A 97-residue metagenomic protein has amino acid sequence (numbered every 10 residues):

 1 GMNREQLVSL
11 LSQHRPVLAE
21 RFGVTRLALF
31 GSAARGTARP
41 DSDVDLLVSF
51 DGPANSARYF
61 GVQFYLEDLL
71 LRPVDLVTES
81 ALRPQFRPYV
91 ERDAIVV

Functional and structural regions predicted by a protein language model:
G1-R26, A34-P40, D51-V97: Catalytic core of pol beta-like nucleotidyltransferases
L29: Conserved histidines in hydrophobic membrane contexts and catalytic metal-binding motifs
S42-V44: A short beta-strand element within the Helicase C-terminal
L47-S49: Short hydrophobic/aromatic beta-strand micro-patches that form the beta-sheet surface supporting nucleotide- or nucleic
